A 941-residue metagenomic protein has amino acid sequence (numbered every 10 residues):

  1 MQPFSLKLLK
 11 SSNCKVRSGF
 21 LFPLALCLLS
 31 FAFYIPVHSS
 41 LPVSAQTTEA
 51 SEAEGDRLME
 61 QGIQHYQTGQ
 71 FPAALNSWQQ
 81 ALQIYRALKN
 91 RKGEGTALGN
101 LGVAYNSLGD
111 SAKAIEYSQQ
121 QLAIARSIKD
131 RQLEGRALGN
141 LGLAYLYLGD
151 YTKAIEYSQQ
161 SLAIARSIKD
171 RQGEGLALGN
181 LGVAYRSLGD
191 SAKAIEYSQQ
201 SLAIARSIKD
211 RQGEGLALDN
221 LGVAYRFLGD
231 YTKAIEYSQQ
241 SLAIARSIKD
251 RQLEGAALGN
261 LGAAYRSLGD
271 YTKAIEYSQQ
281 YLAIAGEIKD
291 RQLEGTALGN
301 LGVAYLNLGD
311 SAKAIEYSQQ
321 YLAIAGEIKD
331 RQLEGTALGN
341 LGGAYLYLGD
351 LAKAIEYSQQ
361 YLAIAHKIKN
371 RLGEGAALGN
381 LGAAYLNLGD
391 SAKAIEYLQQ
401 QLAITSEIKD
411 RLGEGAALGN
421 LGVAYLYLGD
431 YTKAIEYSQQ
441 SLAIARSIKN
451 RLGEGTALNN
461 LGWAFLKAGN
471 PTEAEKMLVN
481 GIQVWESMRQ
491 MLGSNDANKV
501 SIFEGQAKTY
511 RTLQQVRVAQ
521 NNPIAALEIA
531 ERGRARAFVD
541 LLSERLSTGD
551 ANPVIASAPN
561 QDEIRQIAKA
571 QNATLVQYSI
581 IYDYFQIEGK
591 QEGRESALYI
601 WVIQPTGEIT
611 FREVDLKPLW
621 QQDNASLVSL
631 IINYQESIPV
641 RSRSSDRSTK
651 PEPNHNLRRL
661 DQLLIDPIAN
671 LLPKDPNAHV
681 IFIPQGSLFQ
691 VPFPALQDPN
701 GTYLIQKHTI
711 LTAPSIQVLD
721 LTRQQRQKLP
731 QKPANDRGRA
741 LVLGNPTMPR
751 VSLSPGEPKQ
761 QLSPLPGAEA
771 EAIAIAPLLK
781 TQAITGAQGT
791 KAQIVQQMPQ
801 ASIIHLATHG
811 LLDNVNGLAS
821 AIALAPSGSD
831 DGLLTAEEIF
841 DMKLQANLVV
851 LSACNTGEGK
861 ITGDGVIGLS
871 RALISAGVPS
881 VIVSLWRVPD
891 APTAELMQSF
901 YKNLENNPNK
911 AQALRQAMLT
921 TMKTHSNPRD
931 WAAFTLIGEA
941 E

Functional and structural regions predicted by a protein language model:
C14, Q483, T893-E941: An often Trp-containing, charged/polar helix-loop segment at the C-terminal end of enzyme catalytic cores
A53-G69, K92-S107, Q132-Y147, Q172-S187 (+10 more regions): Conserved alpha-helical positions within TPR/SEL1-like repeat arrays
Q212, E276-Q279, A285-Q292, A297-N300 (+15 more regions): Alpha-helical solenoid repeat scaffolds used for protein-protein interaction
P553-P559, Q685-A801, I822-A825: Catalytic-core domains of enzymes
I716-L721, S802-S899: Catalytic cores of nucleophile-dependent amide-cleaving enzymes
